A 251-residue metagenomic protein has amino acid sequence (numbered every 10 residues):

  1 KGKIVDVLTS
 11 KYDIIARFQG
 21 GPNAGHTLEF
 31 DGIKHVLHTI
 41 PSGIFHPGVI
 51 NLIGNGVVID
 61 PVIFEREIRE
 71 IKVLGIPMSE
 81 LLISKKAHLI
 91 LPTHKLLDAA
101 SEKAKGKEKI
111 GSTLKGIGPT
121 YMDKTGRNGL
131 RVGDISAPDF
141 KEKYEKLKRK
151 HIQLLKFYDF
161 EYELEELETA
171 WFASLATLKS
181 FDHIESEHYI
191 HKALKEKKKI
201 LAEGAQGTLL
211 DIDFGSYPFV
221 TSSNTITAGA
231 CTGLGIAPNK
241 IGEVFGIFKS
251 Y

Functional and structural regions predicted by a protein language model:
K1-Y251: Non-transmembrane, aqueous-exposed alpha-helical and coiled segments at domain scale
